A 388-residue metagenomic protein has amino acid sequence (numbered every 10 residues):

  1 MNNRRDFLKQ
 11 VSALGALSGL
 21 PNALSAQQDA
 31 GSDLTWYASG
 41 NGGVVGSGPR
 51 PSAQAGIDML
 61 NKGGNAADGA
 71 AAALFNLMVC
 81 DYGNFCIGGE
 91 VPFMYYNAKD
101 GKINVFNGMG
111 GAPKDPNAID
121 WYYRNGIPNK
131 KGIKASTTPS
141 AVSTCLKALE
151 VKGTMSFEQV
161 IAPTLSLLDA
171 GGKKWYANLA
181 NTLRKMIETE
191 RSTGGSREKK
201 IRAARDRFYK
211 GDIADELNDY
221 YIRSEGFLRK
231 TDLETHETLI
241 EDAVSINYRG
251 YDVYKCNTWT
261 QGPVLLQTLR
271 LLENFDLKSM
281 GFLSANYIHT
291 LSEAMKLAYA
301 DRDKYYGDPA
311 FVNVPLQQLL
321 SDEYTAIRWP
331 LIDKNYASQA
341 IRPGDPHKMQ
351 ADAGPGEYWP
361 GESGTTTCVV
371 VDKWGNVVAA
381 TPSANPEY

Functional and structural regions predicted by a protein language model:
M1-G15: N-terminal secretory signal peptides and thylakoid transit peptides that target proteins across membranes
Q28-Q54, D58, A66-A203, F208-T260 (+2 more regions): Noncatalytic scaffold domains of N-terminal-nucleophile
G111, N385-E387: A short acidic/small-residue loop/turn micro-motif
A214, N274-S383: Internal maturation/activation junctions in enzymes
P263: Flexible, polar/acidic helix-loop-strand segments at domain edges
Q267: Protein kinase glycine-rich loop
